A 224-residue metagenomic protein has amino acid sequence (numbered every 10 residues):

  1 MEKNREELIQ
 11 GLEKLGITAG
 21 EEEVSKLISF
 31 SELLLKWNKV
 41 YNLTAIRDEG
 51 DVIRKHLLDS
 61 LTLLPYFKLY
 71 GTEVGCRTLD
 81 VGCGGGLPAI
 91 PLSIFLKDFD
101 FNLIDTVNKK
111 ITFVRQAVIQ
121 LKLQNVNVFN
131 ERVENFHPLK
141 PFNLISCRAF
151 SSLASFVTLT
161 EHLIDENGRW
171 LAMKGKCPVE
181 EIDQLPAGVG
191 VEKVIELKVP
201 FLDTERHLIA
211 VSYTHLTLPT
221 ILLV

Functional and structural regions predicted by a protein language model:
M1-R5: Acidic, low-complexity proline/glycine-rich segments
E7-E73, I119-L121: Class I SAM-dependent transferase core
D59, D80, D105, N143: Acidic active-site catalytic centers that drive phospho-/nucleotidyl reactions and related ester hydrolyses
G75-G82: Conserved class I S-adenosyl-L-methionine
G85-K97: Conserved SAM-binding loop of SAM-dependent methyltransferases across substrates and taxa, primarily the Class I
F99, T106-S212: S-adenosylmethionine
T214-T220: Conserved small/polar residues in nucleotide/adenosyl-binding loops
